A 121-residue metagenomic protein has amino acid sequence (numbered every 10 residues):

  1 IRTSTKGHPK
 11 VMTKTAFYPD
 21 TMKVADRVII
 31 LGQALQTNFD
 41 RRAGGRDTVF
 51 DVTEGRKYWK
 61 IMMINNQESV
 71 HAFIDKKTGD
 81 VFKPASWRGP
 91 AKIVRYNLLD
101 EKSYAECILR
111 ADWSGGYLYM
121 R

Functional and structural regions predicted by a protein language model:
I1-F17, G116-M120: Glycine- and charge-rich intrinsically disordered segments
S4, K76, R110-D112: Acidic surface patches and DE-rich sequence motifs
A16-G45: Short, non-transmembrane alpha-helical segments in secretory-pathway proteins
R46-A72: Exposed beta-strand-loop-beta-strand "reactive/processing" segments of non-cytosolic proteins
V70-P84: A short, surface-exposed beta-strand/turn
V81-C107: A short, surface-exposed interaction/processing loop segment used at functional sites
D100-R121: C-terminal partner/receptor-binding element of secreted or periplasmic proteins
